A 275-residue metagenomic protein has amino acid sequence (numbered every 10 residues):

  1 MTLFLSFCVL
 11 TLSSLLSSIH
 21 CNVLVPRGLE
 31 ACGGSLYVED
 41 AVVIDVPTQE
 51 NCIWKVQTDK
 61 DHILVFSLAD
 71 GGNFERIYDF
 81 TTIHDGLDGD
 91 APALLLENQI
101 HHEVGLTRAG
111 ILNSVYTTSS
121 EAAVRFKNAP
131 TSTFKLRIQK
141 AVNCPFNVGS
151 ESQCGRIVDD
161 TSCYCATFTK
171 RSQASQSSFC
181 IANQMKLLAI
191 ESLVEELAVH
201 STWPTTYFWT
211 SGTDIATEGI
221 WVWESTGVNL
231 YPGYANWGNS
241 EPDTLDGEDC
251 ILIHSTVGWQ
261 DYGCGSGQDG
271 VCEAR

Functional and structural regions predicted by a protein language model:
L3-C8, L12-S150, S178-N183, S201 (+3 more regions): Domain-level representation of secreted and single-pass membrane ectodomains enriched in extracellular protease systems
L68-A69, K127, F168, I190-L193 (+3 more regions): Active-site-proximal beta-strand/loop segments in catalytic clefts of secreted hydrolases
T81, C163-C165, T210, C250-I251: Well-ordered beta-strand positions enriched in small/hydrophobic/aromatic, beta-favoring residues
N143-M185, W223: Extracellular disulfide-stabilized recognition modules
T167-G212: Conserved hydrophobic ligand-interaction patch in extracellular adhesion modules
F208-G247: Surface-exposed ligand-recognition segments of extracellular binding domains, strongest in the long/variable loop
L245, C250-V271: Carbohydrate-recognition loop of C-type lectin domains
